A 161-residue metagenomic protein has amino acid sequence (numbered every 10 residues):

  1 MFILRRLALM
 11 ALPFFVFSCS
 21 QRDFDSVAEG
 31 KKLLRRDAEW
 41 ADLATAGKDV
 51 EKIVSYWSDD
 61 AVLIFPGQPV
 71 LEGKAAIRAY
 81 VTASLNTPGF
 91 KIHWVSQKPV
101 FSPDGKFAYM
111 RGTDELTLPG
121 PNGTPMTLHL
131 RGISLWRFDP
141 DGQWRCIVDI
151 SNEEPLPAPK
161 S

Functional and structural regions predicted by a protein language model:
M1-A8: Bacterial N-terminal signal peptides that target proteins for export
L4, V16-C19: Generic detector of N-terminal low-structure segments
A8-V16: Bacterial N-terminal signal peptides
C19-S55, V62-S161: A beta-strand edge to alpha-helix "cap/lid" segment located at domain peripheries
